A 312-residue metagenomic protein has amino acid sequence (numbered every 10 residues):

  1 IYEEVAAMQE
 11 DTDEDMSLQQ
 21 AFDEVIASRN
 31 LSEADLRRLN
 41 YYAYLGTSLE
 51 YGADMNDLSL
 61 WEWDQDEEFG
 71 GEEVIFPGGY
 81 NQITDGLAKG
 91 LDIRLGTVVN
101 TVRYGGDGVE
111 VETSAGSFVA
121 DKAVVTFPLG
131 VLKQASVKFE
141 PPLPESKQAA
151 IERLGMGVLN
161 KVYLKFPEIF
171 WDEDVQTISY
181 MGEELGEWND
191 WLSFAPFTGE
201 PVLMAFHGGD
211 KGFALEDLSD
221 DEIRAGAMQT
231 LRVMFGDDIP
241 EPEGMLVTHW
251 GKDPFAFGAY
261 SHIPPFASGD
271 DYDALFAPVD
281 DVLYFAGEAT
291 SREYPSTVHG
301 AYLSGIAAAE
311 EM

Functional and structural regions predicted by a protein language model:
I1-M312: FAD-dinucleotide binding site
